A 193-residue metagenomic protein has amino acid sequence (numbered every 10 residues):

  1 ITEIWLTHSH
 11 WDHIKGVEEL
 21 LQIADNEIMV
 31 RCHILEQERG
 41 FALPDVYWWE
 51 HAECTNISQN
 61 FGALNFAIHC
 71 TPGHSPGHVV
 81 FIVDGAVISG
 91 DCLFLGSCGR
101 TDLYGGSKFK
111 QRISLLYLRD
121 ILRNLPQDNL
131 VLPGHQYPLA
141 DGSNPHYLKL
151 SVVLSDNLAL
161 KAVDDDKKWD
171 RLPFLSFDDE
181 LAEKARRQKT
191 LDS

Functional and structural regions predicted by a protein language model:
I1-L64: Active-site HxH/HxHxD metal-binding segment of metal-dependent hydrolases
W11, L21-A24, G40, H78-F81 (+7 more regions): Generic marker of "main functional regions" within proteins
K15, L43-P133, L139: Catalytic core of the metallo-beta-lactamase
R31-L35, G90, G134: Generic beta-sheet signal
H33, S75, K149: Residue-level signal for threonine
G106, I113-S193: Accessory terminal helices/loops
